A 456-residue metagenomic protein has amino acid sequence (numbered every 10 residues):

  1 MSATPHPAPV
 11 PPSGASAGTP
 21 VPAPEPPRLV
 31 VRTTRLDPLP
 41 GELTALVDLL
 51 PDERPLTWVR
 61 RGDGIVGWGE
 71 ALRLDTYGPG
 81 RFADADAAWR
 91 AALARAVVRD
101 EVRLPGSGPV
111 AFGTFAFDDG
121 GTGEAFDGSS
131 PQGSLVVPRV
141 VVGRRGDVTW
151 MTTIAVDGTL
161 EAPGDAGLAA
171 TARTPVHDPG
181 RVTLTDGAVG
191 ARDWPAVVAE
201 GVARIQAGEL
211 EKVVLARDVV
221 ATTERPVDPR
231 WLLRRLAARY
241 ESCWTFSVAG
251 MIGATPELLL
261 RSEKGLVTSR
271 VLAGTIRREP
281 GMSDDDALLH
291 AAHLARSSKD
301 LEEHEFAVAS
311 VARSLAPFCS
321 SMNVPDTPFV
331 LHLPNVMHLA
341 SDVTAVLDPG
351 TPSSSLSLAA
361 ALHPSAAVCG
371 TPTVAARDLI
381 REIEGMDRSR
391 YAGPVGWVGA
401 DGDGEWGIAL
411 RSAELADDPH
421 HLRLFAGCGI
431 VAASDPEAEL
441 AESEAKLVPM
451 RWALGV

Functional and structural regions predicted by a protein language model:
S2-A3, W89-V220, F318-D326: Non-catalytic accessory segments adjacent to catalytic cores
S2-P55, R60-D86, G164-A199, A203 (+3 more regions): Contiguous alpha-helical scaffold segments within structured protein domains that host functional hotspots
R54-L56, A111-G113, V213, W244-A249 (+1 more regions): A short glycine-rich, hydrophobically flanked beta-strand micro-motif that places a catalytic Asp/Glu for divalent metal
G113, V142, G208, L260 (+4 more regions): A residue-level signal for conserved active-site and pocket-lining positions in enzyme catalytic cores
R139-R144, P256-I276, I408-D417: Short beta-strand elements
T153-T159, L272-R277, A426-V431: Short, solvent-exposed aromatic-acidic interface loops
R217, T222-T268: SIR2/sirtuin-family catalytic core signature
D342-V456: Conserved hydrophobic core element of enzyme catalytic domains
